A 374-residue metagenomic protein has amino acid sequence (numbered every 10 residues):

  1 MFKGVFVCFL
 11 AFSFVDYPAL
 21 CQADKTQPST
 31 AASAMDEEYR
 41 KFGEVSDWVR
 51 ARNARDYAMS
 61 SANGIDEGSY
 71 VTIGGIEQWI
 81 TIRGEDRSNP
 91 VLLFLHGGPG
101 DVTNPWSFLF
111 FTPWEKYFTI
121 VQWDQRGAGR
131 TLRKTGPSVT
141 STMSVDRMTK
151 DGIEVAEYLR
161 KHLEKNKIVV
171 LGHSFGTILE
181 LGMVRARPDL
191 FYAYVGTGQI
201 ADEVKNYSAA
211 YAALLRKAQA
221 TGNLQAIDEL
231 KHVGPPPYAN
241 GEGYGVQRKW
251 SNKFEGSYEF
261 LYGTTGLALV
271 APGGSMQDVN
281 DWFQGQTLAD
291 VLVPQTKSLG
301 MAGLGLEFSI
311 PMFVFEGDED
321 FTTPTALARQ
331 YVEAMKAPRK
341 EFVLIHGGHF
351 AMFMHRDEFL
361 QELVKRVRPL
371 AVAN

Functional and structural regions predicted by a protein language model:
P99-F111: The serine-hydrolase catalytic nucleophile loop
E115-R133: Conserved alpha/beta-hydrolase
R147-K167: Conserved acidic catalytic loop of the alpha/beta-hydrolase fold
I178, D189-P236: A catalytic-pocket lid/entrance helix-loop region that shapes and gates access to the active site across common
L215-G303, I310: Alpha/beta-hydrolase
F308, V314-E316, D320: Short beta-strand/loop motif that positions the catalytic acidic residue of the alpha/beta-hydrolase fold
F321-L327: Conserved alpha/beta-hydrolase "acid-adjacent" motif
G347-L360: Catalytic histidine-centered segment of alpha/beta-hydrolase-like enzymes
